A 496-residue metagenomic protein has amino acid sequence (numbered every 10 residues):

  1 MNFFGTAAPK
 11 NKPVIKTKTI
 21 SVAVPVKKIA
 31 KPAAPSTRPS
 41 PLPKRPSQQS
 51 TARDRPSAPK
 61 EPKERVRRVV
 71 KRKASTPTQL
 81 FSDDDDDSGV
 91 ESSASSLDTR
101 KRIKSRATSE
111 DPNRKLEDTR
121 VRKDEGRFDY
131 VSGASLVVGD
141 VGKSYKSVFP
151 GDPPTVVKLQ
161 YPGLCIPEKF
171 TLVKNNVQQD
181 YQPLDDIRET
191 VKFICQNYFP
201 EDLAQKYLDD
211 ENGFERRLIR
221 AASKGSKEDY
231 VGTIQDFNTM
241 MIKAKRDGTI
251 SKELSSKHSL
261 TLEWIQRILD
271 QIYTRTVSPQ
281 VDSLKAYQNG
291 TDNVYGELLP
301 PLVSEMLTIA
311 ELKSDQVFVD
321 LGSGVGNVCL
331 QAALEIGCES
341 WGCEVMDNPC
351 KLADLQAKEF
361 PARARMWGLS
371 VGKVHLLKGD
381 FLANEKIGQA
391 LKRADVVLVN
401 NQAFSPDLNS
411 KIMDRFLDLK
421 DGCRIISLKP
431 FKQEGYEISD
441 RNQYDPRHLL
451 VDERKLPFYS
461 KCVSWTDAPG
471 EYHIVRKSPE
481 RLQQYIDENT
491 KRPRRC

Functional and structural regions predicted by a protein language model:
N2-K313: S-adenosyl-L-methionine
Y295, F318, N401-F404: Short, flexible loop segments at the rims of nucleotide/cofactor-binding pockets, characterized by
S314-G324: Conserved class I S-adenosyl-L-methionine
G326-L330: Glycine-rich SAM-binding Motif I of class I
A333-L334: Gly/Ala-rich phosphate-binding loop of Rossmann-like dinucleotide-binding domains, activating on the conserved
E339-E344: Conserved SAM-binding motif I beta-strand of class I
P349-C496: Domain-level detector for long C-terminal conserved domains
